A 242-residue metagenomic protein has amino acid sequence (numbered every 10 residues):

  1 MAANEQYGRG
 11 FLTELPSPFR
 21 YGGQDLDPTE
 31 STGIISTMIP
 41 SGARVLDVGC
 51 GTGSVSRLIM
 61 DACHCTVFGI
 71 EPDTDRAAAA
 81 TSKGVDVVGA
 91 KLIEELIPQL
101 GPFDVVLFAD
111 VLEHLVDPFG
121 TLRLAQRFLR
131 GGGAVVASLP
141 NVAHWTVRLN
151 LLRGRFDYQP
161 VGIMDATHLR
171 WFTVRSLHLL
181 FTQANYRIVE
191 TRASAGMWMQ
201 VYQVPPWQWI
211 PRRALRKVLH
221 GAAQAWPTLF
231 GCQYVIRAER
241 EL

Functional and structural regions predicted by a protein language model:
M1-V105, F119-L122, A193-G196, P205-P206 (+3 more regions): Conserved N-terminal segment of class I S-adenosyl-L-methionine
Y7, Y21, S54, E94 (+3 more regions): S-adenosyl-L-methionine-dependent methyltransferase catalytic module, highlighting the catalytic core
A109-H114: Short catalytic micro-motifs in class I SAM-dependent methyltransferases
